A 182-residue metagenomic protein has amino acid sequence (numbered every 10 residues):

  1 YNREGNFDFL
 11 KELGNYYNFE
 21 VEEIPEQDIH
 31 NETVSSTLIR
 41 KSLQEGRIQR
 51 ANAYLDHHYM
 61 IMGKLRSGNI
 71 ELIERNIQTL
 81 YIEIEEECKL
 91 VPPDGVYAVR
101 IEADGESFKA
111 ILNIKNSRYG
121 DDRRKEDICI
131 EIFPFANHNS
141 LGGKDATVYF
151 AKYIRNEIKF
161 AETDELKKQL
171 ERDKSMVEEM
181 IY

Functional and structural regions predicted by a protein language model:
Y1, H30, S42, N156-E157: Short N-terminal micro-motifs specific to bacterial/archaeal maturation and metal-cluster initiation sites
Y1-Y17: N-terminal Rossmann-like or analogous alpha/beta NTP/dinucleotide-binding catalytic cores that position adenine
R3-F7, T33-S36, F160: Conserved strand-to-helix beginnings and helix N-cap segments that scaffold or border functional pockets
G14-I114: Glycine-rich, Lys/Arg-enriched anion-binding loops that position phosphate/diphosphate groups for phosphoryl
S67-Y182: Phosphate/ribose-recognition catalytic cores of enzymes acting on nucleotide-derived substrates
